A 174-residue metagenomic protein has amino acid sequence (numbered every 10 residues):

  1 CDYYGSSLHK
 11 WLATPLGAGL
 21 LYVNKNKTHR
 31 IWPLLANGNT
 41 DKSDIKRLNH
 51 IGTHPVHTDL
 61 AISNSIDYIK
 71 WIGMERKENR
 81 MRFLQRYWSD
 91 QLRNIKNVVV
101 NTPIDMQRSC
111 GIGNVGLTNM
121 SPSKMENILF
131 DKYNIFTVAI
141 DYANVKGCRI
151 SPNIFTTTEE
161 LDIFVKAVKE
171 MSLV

Functional and structural regions predicted by a protein language model:
C1-N39: Active-site PLP attachment segment
A18, D59-S65, S89, P122 (+2 more regions): A general structural signal for well-ordered alpha-helical segments in protein cores
N37-Y68, M81: PLP-dependent aminotransferase class I/II
I45, R108-I112, V145-R149: Short, solvent-exposed beta-strand edge segments and adjacent coil->beta transition regions
S63-N101: Conserved PLP-dependent catalytic core of the aminotransferase class-I/II
R82-R86, I95-K132: Conserved PLP-binding catalytic core of the aspartate aminotransferase-like
N127-V174: PLP-dependent enzyme catalytic core of the Aspartate aminotransferase-like
